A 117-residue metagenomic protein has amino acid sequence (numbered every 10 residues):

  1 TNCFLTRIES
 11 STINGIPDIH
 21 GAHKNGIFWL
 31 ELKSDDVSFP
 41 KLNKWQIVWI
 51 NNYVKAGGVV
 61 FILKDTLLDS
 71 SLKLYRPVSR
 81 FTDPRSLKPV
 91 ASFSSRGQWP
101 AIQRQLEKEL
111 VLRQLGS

Functional and structural regions predicted by a protein language model:
T1-S10, S117: Acidic-basic catalytic patches of nuclease active cores, encompassing PD-(D/E)XK and other metal-cofactor nuclease
S10-T12, A56: Phosphate- and other anionic-substrate recognition elements at nucleic-acid/protein interfaces
G15: Beta-rich catalytic cores
I19-G21, G26-D36: Conserved catalytic cores of phosphodiester-cleaving nucleases, focusing on short active-site segments
D36-I47: Active-site-adjacent loop/helix micro-motif of nuclease/hydrolase catalytic cores
V54-R80: Nucleic-acid nuclease catalytic cores
S86-S117: Charged phosphate-binding loop/patch that engages nucleotide di/tri-phosphates or the phosphate backbone of nucleic
